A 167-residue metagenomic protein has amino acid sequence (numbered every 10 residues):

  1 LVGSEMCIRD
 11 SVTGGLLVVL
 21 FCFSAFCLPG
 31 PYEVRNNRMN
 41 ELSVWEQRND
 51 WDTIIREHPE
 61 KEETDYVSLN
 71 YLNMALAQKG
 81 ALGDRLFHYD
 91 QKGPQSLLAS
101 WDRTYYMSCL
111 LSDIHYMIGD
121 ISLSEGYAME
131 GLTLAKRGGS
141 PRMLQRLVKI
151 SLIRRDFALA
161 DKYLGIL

Functional and structural regions predicted by a protein language model:
L1-I8: Short, small-residue-biased leader/transition segments that mark boundaries at the very start of proteins
D10-E33: Internal/C-terminal transmembrane anchor helices
F26-L167: Soluble catalytic regions of membrane-associated enzymes that act on cell-envelope and secretory-pathway components
